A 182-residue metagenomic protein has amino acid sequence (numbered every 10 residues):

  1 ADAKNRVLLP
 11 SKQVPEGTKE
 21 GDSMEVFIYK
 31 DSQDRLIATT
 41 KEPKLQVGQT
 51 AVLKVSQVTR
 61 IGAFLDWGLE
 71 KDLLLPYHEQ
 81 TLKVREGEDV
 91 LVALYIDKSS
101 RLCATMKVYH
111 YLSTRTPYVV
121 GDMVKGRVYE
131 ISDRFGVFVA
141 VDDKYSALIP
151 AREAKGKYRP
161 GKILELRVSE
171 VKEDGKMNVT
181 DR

Functional and structural regions predicted by a protein language model:
A1-R182: Single-stranded RNA-binding regions, centering on S1/OB-family and related RNA-binding modules
